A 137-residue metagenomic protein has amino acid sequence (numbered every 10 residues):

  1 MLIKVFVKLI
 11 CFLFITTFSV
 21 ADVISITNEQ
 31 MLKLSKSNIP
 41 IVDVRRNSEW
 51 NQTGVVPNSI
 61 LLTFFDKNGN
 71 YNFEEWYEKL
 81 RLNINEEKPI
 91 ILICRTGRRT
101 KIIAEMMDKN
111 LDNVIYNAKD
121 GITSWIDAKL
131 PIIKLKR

Functional and structural regions predicted by a protein language model:
L2-F6, T17-S37, N47-P89, R98-R137: Rhodanese-like catalytic fold shared by cysteine-dependent sulfurtransferases and DSP/PTP-type phosphatases
F12-I15: Sec-dependent N-terminal signal peptides of Gram-positive bacterial secreted proteins and lipoproteins
I41-D43: Structural scaffold elements adjacent to functional motifs in cytosolic proteins
L92-C94: Short, surface-exposed ligand- or partner-binding patches at beta-edge/loop junctions that are enriched in aromatics
